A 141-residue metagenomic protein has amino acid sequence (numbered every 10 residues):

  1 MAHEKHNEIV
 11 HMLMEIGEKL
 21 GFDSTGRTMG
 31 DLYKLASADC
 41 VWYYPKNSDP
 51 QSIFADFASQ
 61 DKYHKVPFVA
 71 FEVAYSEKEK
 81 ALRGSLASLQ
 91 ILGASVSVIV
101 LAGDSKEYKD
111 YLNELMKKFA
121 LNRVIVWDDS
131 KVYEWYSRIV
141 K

Functional and structural regions predicted by a protein language model:
M1-D56: Acidic-basic catalytic patches of nuclease active cores, encompassing PD-(D/E)XK and other metal-cofactor nuclease
D31, N47, E77, K131-Y133: Residue-level detector of flexible, active-site-proximal loop/helix-junction positions within diverse enzyme catalytic
A55-L121: Catalytic cores of nucleic-acid endonucleases
M116-K141: Charged, structured surface patches that assemble and position nucleic-acid processing machinery
